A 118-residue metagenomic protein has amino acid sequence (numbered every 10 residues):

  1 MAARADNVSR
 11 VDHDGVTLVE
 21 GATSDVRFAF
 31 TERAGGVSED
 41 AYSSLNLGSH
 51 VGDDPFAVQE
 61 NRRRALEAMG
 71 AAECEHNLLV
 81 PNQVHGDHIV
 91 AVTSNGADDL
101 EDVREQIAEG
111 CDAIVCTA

Functional and structural regions predicted by a protein language model:
M1-A118: Active-site microenvironment for binding and transforming phosphate-containing groups
